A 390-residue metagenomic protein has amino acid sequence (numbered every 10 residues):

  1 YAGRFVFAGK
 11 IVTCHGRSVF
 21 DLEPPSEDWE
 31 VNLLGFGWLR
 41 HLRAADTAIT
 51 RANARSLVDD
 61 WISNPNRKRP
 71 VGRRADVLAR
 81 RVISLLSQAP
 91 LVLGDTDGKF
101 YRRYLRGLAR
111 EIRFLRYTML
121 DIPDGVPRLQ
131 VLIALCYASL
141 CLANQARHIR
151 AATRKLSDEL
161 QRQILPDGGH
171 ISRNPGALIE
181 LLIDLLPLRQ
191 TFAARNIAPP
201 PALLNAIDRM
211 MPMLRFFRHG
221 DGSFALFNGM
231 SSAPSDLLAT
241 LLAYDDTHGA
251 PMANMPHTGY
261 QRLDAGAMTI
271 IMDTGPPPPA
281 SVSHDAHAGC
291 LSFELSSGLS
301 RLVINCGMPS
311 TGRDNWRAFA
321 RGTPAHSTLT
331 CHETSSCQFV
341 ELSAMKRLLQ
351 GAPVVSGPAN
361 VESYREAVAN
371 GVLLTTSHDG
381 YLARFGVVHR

Functional and structural regions predicted by a protein language model:
Y1-F5, N196, E333: Short loop/turn hinge sites at secondary-structure boundaries
Y1-G37: N-terminal transition regions in large eukaryotic proteins
K10-V12, R17, P25, P175-G176 (+4 more regions): Short capping/connector residues at structural and topological boundaries
F20, W29-L39, A54-W61, G72-Q88 (+8 more regions): Long, contiguous hydrophobic alpha-helical segments, chiefly transmembrane helices and signal peptides
E27-I207: Aromatic-lined, polymer-binding surfaces characteristic of secreted/periplasmic polysaccharide-degrading enzymes
Y137, P212-F216, S327: Generic alpha-helical structural context detector
L165-M308: Carbohydrate-active enzyme catalytic cores, enriched for enzymes that act on polyanionic acidic polysaccharides
A250-R390: Non-catalytic C-terminal accessory modules of carbohydrate-active enzymes
